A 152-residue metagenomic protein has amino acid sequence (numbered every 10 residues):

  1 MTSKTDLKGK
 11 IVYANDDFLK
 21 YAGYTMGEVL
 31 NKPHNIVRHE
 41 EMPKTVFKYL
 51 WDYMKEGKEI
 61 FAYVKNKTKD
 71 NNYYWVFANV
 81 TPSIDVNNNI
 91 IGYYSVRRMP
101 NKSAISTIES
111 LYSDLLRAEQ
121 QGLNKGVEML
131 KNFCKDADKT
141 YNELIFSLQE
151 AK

Functional and structural regions predicted by a protein language model:
M1-D6, V96-K152: PAS-family sensory modules
M1-L115: Sensory/regulatory domains in signal-transduction proteins
